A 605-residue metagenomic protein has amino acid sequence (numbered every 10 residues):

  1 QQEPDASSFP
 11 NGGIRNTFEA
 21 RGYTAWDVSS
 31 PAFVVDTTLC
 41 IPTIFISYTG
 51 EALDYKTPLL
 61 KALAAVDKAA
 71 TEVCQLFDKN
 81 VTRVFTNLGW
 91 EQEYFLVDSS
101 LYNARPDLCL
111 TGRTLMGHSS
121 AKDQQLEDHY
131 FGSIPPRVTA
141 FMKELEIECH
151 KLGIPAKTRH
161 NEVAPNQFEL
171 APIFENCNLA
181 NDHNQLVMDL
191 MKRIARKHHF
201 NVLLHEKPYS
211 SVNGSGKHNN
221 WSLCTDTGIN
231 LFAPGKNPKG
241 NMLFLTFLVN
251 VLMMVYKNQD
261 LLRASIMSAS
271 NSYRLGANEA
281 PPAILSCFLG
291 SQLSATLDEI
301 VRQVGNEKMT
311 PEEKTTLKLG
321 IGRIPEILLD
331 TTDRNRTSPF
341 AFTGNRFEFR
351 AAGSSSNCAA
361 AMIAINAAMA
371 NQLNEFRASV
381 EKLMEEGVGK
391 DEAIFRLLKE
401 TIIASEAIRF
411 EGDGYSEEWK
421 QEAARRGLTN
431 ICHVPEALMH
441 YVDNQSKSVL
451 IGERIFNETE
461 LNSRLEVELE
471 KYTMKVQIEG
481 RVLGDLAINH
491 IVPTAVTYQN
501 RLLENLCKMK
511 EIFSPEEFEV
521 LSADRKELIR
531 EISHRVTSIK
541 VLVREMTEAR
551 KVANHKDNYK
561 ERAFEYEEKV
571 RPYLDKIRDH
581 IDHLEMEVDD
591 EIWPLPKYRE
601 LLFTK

Functional and structural regions predicted by a protein language model:
Q1-L204, N213-G216, L223-E466: Glycine-rich, acidic/polar active-site loops that bind/position phosphate-bearing ligands
P208: Glycine-rich N-terminal segment of FAD-binding domains in flavoprotein oxidoreductases, spanning the beta-loop-helix
T401-K605: C-terminal amphipathic alpha-helical interaction region
